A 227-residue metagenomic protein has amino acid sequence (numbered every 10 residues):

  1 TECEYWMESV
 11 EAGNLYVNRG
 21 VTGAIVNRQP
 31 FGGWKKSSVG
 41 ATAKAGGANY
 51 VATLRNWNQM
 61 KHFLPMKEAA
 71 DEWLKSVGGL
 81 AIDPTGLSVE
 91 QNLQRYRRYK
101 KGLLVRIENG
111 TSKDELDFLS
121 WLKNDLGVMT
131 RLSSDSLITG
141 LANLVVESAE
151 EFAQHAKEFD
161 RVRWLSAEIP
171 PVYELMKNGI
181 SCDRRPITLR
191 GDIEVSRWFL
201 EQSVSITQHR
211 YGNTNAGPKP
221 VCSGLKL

Functional and structural regions predicted by a protein language model:
T1-L227: Conserved C-terminal structural/oligomerization subdomain of aldehyde/semialdehyde dehydrogenase
